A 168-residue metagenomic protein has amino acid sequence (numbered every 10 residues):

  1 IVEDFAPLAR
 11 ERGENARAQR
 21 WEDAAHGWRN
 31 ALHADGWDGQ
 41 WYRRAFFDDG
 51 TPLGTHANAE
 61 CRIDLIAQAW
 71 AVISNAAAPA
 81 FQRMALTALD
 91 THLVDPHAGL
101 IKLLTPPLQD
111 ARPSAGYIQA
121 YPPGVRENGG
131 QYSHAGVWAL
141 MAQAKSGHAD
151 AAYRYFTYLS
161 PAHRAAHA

Functional and structural regions predicted by a protein language model:
I1-A168: Acidic, mature catalytic/reactive cores of soluble proteins
